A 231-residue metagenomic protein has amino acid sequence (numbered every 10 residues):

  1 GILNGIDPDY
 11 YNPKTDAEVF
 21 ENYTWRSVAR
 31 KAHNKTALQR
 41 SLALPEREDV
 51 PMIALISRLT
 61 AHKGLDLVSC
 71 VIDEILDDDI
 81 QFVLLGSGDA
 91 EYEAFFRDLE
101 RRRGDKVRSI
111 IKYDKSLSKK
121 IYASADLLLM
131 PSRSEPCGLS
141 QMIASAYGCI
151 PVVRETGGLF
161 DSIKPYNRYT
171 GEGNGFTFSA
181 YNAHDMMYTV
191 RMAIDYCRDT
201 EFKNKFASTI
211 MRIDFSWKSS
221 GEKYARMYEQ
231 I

Functional and structural regions predicted by a protein language model:
G1-I231: Catalytic cores of carbohydrate-active enzymes across secretory and cytosolic contexts
